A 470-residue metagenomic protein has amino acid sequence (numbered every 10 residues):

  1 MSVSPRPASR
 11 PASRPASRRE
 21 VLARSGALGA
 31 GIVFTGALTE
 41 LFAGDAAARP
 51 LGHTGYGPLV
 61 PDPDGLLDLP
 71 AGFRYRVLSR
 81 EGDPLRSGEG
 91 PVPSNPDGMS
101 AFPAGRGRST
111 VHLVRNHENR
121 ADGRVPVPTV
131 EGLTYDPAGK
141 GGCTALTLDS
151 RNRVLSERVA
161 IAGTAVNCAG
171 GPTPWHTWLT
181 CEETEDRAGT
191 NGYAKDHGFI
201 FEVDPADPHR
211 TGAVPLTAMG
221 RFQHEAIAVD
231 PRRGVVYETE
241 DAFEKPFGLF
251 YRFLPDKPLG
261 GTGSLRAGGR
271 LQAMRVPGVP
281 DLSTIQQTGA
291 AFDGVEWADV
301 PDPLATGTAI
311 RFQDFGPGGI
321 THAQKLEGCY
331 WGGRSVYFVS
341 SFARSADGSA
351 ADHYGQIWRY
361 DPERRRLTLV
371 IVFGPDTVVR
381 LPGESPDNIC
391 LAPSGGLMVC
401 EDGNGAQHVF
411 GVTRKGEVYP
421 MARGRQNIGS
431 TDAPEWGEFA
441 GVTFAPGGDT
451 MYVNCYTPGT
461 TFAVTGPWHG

Functional and structural regions predicted by a protein language model:
M1-E20: N-terminal secretory signal peptides
S17-T35: N-terminal export leaders
G36-A71, Y75: C-terminal segment of N-terminal export signals and the immediately downstream linker at the start of the mature
K140-D149, K195-A206, F250-P255, Y354-P362 (+1 more regions): Beta-propeller blade signature
P280-L369: Beta-propeller domains
S340-F342, V379-E417: Loop/turn-rich, solvent-exposed surfaces of beta-rich toroidal or solenoidal domains
I371-D387, G416-F444: Conserved blade-ending motifs and adjacent loop-strand segments that build the rim/top face of beta-propeller domains
G441-G470: Blade-level signature of beta-propeller repeat domains, shared across WD40, Kelch, NHL, RCC1 and BNR/Asp-box propellers
